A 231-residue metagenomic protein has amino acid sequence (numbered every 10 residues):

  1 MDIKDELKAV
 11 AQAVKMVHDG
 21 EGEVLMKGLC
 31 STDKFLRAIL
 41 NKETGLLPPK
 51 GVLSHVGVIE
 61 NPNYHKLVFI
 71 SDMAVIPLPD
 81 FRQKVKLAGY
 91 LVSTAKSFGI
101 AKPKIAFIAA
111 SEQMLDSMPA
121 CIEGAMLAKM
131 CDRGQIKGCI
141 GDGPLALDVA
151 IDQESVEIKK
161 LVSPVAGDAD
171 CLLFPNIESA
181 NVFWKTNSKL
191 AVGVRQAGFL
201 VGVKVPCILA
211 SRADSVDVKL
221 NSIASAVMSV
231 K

Functional and structural regions predicted by a protein language model:
M1-V165, D170-P175, S179-K231: Anion-binding alpha/beta catalytic cores of soluble intermediary-metabolism enzymes, centered on
